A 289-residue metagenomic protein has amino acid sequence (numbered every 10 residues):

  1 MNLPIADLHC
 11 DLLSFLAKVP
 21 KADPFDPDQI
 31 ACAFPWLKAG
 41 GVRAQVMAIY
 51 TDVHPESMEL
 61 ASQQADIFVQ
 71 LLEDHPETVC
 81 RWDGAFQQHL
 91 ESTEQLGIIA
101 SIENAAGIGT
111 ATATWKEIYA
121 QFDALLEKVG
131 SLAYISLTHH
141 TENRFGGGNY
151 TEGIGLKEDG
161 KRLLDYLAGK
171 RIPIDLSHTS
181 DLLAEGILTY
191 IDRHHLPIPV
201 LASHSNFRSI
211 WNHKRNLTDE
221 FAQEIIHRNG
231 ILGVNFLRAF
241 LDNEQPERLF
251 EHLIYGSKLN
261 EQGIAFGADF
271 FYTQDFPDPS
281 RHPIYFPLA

Functional and structural regions predicted by a protein language model:
M1-L156, K161-R162, G169, N212-N229 (+1 more regions): N-terminal hydrophobic targeting/anchoring segments and the immediately downstream early-domain regions of hydrolases
C10-L12, H178-D181, F207, Y272: Short, glycine/acidic-enriched loop or turn micro-motifs at the edges of active sites
E152-T189, H194, V200-S205: Loop-centered beta-sheet repeat module
I187-F221, I225-R228: Aromatic-anchored, glycine/proline-accented short structural segments that stabilize local strand-turns or short
